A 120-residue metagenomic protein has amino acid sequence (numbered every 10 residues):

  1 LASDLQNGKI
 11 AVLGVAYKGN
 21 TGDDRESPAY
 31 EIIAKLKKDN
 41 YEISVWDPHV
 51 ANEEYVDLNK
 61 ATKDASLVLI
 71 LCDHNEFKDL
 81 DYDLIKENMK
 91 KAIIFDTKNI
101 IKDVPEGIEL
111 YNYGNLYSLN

Functional and structural regions predicted by a protein language model:
L1-N120: Structural/interface elements that position substrates and couple domains in central-metabolism enzymes
